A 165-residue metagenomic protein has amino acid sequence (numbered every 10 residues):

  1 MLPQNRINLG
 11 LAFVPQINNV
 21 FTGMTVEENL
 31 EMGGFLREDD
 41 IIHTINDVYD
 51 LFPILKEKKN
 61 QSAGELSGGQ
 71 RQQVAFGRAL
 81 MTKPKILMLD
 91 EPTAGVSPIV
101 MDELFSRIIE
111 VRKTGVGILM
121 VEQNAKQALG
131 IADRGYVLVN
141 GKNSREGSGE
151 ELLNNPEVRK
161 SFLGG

Functional and structural regions predicted by a protein language model:
M1-N18, T22, I41-I45, E57-N60 (+1 more regions): ABC ATPase NBD coupling module
M1-P3, V26-H43, L51-K56, G147 (+1 more regions): ABC-type ATPase nucleotide-binding domains, specifically the catalytic core motifs of the NBD
S62-L66: Conserved ABC ATPase signature
A79-L80: ABC ATPase C-loop
K83: Conserved catalytic motifs of ABC-family nucleotide-binding domains
L87-E91: Catalytic Walker B motif of ABC-type/P-loop ATPase nucleotide-binding domains
D102-T114: Helical segment within the ABC ATPase nucleotide-binding domain
